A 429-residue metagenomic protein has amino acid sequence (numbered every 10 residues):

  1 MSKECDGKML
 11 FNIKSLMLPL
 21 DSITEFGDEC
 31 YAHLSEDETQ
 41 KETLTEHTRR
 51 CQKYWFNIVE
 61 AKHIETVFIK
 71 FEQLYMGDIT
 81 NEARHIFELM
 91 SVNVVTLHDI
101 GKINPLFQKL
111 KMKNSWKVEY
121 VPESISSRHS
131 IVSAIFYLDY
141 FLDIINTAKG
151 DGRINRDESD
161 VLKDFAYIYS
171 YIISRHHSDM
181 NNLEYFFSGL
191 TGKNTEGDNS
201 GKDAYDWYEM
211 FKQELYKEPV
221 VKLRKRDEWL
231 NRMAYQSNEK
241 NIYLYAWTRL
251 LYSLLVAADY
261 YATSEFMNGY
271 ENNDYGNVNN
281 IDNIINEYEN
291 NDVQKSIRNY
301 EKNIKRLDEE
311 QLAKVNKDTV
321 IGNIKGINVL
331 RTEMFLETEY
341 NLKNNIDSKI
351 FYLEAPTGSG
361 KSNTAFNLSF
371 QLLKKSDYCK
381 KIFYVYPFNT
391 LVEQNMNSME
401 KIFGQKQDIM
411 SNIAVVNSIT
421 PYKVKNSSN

Functional and structural regions predicted by a protein language model:
M1-A32, K53, A148-V320: N-terminal accessory nucleic-acid engagement/regulatory domains that precede and modulate ATP-driven motor cores
M1-V121: Acidic/His-rich, divalent-metal-binding segments that scaffold phosphate/diphosphate chemistry
E46-V59, S127-D143: An active-site-proximal "capping" alpha-helix that borders the catalytic cofactor pocket
I64-N93, D143-H177, I409-N412: Acidic/histidine metal-binding catalytic segments
A313-E354: Conserved pre-motif I regulatory segment
I346-F370: Walker A/P-loop
C379-G404, V415-T420: Conserved Walker A/P-loop ATP-binding site and its immediately adjacent core in helicase/helicase-like ATPase domains
Q405-N429: Inter-Walker segment of RecA-like/P-loop motor cores
